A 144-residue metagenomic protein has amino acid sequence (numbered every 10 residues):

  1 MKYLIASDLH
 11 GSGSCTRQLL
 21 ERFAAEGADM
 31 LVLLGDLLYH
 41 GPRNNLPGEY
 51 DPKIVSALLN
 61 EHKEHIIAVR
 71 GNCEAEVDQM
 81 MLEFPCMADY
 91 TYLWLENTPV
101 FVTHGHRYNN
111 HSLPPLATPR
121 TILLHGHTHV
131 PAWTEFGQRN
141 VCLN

Functional and structural regions predicted by a protein language model:
K2-H10, P99-H106, N140-N144: Active-site-proximal beta-strand elements of phosphoester/diester hydrolases
K2-L95: Core catalytic region of metal-dependent phosphoesterases/phosphodiesterases, especially metallo-beta-lactamase-like
M30, V100, T121-I122: Short, Asp-centered acidic motifs that coordinate Mg2+ and/or phosphate in catalytic or ligand-binding sites
H40-R43, E76-Q79, F101, N110-S112 (+1 more regions): Short acidic/glycine-rich loop or secondary-structure boundary segments that cap or lie
N72-C73, T98, G105-H106, T128: Beta-hairpin (beta-strand-turn-beta-strand) motif
L95-E96, G137: A short, structured loop/turn motif at beta-sheet edges
H106-N144: Conserved beta-sheet core of the metallophosphoesterase superfamily
